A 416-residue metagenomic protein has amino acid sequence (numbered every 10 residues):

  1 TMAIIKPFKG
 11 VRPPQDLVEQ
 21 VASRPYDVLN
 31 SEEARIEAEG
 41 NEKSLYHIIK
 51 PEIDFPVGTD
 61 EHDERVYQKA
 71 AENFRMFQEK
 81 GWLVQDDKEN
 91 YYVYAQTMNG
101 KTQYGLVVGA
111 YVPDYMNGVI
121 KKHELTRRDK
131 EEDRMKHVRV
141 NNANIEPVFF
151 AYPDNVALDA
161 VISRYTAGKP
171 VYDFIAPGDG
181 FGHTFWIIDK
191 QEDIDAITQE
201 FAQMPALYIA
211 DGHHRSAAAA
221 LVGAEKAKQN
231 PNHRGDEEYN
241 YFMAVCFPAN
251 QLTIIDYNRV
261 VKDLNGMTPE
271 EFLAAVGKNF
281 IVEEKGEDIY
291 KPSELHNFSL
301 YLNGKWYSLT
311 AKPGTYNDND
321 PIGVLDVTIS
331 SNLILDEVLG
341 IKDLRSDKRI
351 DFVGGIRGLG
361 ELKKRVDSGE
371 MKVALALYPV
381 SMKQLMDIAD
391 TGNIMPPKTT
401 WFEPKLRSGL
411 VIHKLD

Functional and structural regions predicted by a protein language model:
M2-D416: Surface-exposed, charge/polar-rich loops and edge strands
